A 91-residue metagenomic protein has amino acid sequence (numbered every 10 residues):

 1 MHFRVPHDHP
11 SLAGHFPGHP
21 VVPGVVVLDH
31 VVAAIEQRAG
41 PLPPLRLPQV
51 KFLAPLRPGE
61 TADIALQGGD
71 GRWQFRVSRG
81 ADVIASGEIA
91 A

Functional and structural regions predicted by a protein language model:
M1-V22: Catalytic strand-loop segment that frames the active site of acyl-thioester-processing enzymes
F3-V5, F52, A91: Hydrophobic residues in beta-strands and at strand termini
H7-S11, L56, D70, A81-V83: Residues that cap or initiate secondary-structure elements
G24, L66: Residue-level signal for inorganic ion chemistry
V31-A65: Hydrophobic beta-strand-centered segment that forms part of the acyl-chain substrate-binding groove
Q67-A91: HotDog/MaoC-like acyl-thioester-processing domains
